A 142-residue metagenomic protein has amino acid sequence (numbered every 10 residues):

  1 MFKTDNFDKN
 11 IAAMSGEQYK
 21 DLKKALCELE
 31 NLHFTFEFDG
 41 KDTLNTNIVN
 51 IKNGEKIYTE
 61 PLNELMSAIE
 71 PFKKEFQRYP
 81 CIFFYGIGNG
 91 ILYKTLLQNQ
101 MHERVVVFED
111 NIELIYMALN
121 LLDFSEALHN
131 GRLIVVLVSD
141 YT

Functional and structural regions predicted by a protein language model:
M1-T142: N-terminal donor/sugar-recognition subdomains of glycan-related enzymes, prototypically the membrane-proximal stem
